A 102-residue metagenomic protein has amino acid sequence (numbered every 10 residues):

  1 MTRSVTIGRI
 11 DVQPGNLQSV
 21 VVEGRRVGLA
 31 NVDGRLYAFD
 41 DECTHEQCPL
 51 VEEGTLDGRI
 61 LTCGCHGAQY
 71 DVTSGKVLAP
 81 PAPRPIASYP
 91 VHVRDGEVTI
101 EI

Functional and structural regions predicted by a protein language model:
M1-G58, V72, K76, P85-I102: N-terminal pre-ligand scaffold of iron-sulfur
C43, C63-H66: Short cysteine clusters
Q69: Short helix-to-coil "ATP-lid" hinge immediately C-terminal to the conserved N-box Asn in the Bergerat
